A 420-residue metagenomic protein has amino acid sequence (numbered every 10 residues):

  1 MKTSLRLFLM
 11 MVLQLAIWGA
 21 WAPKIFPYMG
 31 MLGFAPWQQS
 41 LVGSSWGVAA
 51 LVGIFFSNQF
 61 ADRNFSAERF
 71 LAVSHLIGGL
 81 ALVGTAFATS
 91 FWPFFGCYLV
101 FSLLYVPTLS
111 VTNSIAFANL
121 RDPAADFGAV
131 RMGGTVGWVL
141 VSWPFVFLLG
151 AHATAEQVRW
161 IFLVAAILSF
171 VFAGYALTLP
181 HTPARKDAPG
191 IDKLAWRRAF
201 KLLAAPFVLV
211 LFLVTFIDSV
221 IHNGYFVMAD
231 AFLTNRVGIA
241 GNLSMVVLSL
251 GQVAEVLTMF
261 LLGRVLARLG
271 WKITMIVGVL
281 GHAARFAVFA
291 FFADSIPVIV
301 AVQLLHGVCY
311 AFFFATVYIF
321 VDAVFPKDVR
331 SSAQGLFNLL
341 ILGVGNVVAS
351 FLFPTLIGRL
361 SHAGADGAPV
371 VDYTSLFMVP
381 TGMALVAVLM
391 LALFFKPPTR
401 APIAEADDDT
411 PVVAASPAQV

Functional and structural regions predicted by a protein language model:
M1, L179-L213: Juxtamembrane intracellular "pre-TM" segments in multi-pass secondary transporters
M1-G47, F207-T215, S219-V247, F314 (+1 more regions): Helix-loop boundary and gating motifs at the non-cytosolic
K2-S4, A86-Y98, A290-V302: Helix-loop junctions at membrane interfaces in 12-TM secondary transporters
V52-S66, L149-G150, L257-W271, I357-G358: Helix-to-loop junctions at the C-terminal end of transmembrane segments in multipass secondary transporters
R69-V83, I273-V288: Structural signature of the two symmetry-related core transmembrane helices
L99-G133: Cytoplasmic helix-loop-helix junction between adjacent transmembrane helices in 12-TM secondary transporters
F145-V146, V164-R185, V388-F395: C-terminal membrane-cytosol helix-exit motif in multi-pass small-molecule transporters
F147-I167, T355-A384: A membrane-interface helix-boundary motif in multi-pass transporters
